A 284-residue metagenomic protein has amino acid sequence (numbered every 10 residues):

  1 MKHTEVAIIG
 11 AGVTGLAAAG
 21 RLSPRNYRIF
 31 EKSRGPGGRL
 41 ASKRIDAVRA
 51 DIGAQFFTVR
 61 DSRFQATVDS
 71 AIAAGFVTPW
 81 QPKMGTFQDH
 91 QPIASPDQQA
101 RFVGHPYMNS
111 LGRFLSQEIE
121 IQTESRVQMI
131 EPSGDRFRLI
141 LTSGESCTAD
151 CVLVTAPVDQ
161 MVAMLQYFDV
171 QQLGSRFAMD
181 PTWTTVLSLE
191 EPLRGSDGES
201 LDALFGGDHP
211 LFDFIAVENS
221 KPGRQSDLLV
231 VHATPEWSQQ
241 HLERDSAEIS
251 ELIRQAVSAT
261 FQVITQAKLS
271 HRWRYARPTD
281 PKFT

Functional and structural regions predicted by a protein language model:
H3-I29: N-terminal Rossmann-like FAD-binding beta1-loop-alpha1 element of flavoenzymes
G20-I45: Glycine-rich FAD pyrophosphate-binding loop
G37, S146-S200, V263: Central helical "cap/lid" subdomain
S42-G85: N-terminal FAD cofactor-binding segment of flavoenzymes
F56-S62, P92-F114, E243-L252: Short beta-strand to alpha-helix junction loop
T123-R138: A conserved short coil-to-beta-strand element within the FAD-binding core of flavoproteins
V186-L242, E248-F261: Active-site substrate-recognition segment that forms the wall of the catalytic cavity or substrate channel
E251, S258-T284: Flavin (FAD/FMN) cofactor-binding core of flavoprotein oxidoreductases
